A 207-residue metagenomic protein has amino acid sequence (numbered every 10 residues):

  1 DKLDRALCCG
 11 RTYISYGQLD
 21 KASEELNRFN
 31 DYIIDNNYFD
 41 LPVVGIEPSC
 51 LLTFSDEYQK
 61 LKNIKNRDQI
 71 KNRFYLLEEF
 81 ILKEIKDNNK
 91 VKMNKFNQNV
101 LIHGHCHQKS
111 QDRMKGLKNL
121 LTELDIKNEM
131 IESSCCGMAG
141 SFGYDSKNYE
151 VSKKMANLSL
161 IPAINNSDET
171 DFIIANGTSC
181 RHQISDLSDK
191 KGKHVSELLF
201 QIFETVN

Functional and structural regions predicted by a protein language model:
D1-N207: Iron-sulfur cluster-binding electron-transfer modules in prokaryotic oxidoreductases
